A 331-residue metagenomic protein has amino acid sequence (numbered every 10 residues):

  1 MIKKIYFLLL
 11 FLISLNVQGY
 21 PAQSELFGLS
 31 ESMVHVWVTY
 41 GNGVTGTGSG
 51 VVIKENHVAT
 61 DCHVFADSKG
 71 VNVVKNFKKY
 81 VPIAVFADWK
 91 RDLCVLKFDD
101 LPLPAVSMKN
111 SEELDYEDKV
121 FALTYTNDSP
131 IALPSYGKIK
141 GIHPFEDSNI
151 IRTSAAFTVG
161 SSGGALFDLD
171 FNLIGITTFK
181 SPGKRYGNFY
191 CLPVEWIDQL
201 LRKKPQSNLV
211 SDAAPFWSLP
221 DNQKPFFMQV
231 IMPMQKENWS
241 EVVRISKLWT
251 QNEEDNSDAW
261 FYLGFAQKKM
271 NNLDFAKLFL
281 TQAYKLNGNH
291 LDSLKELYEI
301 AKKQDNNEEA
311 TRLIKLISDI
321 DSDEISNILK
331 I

Functional and structural regions predicted by a protein language model:
Y20-E25, V64, P104-I150, F157-S161 (+4 more regions): Flexible, gly/ser-rich surface segments that form the specificity/activation loops bordering the active-site cleft
Y20-Q23, M33-E55, D61, K79-V81 (+1 more regions): A conserved glycine-rich beta-strand in the N-terminal activation segment of trypsin-fold
G43-T45, K54-A132, D147-I150, L209 (+2 more regions): Conserved active-site neighborhood of the chymotrypsin/trypsin-like protease fold
V51, F157-T177: Catalytic nucleophile loop of clan PA
D88, D168, N172-Q235: C-terminal subregion of chymotrypsin/trypsin-like serine protease catalytic domains
S218-D258, Y262: Alpha-helical segment of the N-proximal tetratricopeptide repeat
